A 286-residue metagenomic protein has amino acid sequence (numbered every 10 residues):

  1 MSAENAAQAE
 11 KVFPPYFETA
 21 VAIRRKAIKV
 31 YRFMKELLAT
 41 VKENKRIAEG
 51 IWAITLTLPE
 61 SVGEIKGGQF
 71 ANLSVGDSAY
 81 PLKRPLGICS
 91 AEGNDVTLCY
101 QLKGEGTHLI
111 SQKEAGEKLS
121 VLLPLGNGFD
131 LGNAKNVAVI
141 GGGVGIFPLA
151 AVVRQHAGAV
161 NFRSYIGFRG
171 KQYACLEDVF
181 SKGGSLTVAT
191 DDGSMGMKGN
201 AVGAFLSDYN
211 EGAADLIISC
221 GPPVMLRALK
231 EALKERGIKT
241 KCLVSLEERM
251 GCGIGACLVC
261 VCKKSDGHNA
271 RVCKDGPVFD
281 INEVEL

Functional and structural regions predicted by a protein language model:
A3-A6, E18: Short hydrophobic alpha-helical segments enriched in small aliphatic residues
F13-F17, Y31-F33: Aromatic (phenylalanine/tyrosine) cluster motif
R32-A115: Ferredoxin-reductase
G76-Y80, L123-G128, D266: Short, charged beta-turn/beta-strand-edge "cap" motif at the junction between a beta-strand and an adjacent loop
E105-R249: FNR/FR-type flavoprotein reductase catalytic core
P223-V224, E247-P277: Local cysteine-cluster metal-coordination motifs and their immediate loop/turn environment, predominantly Fe-S cluster
K274-L286: Short Fe-S-cluster ligation motifs
